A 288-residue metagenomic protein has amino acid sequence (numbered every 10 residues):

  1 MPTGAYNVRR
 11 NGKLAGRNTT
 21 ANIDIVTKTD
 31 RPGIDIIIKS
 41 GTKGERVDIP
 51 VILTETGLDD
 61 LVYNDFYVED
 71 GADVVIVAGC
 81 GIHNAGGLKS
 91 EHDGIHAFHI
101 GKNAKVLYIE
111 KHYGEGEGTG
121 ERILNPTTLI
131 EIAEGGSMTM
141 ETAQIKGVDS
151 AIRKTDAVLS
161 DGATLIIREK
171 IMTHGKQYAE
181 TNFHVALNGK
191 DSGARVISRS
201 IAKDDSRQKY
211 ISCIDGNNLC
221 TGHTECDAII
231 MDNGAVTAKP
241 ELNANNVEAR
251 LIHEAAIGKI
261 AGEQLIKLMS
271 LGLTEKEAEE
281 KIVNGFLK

Functional and structural regions predicted by a protein language model:
A5-R10, A15-I266, S270-L273, V283-K288: Conserved beta-strand/loop scaffold segments within soluble protein domains that form the structured core and edges
